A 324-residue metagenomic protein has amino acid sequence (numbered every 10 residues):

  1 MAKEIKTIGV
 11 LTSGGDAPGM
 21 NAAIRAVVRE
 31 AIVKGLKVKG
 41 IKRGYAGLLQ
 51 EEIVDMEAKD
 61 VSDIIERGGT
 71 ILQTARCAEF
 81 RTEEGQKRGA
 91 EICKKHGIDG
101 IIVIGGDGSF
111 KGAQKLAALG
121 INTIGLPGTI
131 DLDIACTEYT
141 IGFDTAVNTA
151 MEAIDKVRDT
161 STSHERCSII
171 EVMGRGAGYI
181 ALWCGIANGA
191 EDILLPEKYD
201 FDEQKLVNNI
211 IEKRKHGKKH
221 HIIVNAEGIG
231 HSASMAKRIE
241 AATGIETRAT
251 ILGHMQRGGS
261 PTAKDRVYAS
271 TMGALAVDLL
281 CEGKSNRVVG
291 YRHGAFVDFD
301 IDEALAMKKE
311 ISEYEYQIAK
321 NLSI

Functional and structural regions predicted by a protein language model:
A2, L48-I101, G108-S109, I141-N148 (+2 more regions): Glycine-rich oxoanion-binding loops at beta->alpha junctions
A2-L49: N-terminal phosphate-binding or glycine-rich loops at protein starts, especially the Walker A/P-loop of NTPases
D16-V27, L49, E83-E84, G100-Q114 (+6 more regions): Short glycine/serine/threonine-rich phosphate/pyrophosphate-binding segments that cradle anionic phosphate groups
L36-K42, T160-C167, K219-I223, E246-L252 (+1 more regions): Flexible, glycine/charged-enriched surface loops at secondary-structure junctions
K39, A117-G142, L194-K198, I251: Short, acidic/small-residue loops that bind anionic groups at enzyme active sites
V103-G105, K115, N122, F143-E246: Accessory alpha-helical/coil subdomains and C-terminal extensions that flank or cap enzyme catalytic cores
H231, R238-I324: C-terminal non-catalytic interaction/assembly regions of soluble proteins
